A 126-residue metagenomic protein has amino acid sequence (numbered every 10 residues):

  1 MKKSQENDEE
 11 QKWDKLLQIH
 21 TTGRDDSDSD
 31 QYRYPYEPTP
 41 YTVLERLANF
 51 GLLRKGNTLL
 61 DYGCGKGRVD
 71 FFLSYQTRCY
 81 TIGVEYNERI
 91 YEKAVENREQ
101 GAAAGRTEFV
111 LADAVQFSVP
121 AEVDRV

Functional and structural regions predicted by a protein language model:
M1-R54: S-adenosyl-L-methionine
G56-G63: Conserved class I S-adenosyl-L-methionine
G67-F71: Glycine-rich SAM-binding Motif I of class I
C79-V84: Short beta-strand element of Class I
N87: Conserved SAM/SAH-binding beta-strand->alpha-helix loop
A94-V95: Conserved SAM-binding loop
A104-D113: Conserved SAM-binding strand-loop segment of SAM-dependent methyltransferases
V115-S118: Short loop/turn elements that flank and shape the SAM/SAH-binding pocket of Class I
